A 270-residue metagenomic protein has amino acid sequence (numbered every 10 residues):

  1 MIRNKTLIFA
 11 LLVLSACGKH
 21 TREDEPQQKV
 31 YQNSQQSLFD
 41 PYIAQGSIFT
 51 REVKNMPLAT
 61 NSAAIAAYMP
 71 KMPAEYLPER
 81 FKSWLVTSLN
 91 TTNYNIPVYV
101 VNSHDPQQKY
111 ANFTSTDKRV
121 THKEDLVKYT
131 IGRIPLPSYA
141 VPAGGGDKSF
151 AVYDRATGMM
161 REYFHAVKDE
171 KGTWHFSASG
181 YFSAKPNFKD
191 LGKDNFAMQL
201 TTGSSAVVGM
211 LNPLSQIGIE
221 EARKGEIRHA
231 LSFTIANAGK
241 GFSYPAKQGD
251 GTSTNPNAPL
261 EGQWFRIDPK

Functional and structural regions predicted by a protein language model:
R3-F9: Sec-dependent signal peptide recognition, specifically the positively charged N-region followed immediately by
S15-A16: C-terminal motif of bacterial Sec signal peptides marking the signal peptidase cleavage site
E25-K270: Short, surface-exposed polybasic-aromatic patches that bind anionic ligands, especially phosphate groups
